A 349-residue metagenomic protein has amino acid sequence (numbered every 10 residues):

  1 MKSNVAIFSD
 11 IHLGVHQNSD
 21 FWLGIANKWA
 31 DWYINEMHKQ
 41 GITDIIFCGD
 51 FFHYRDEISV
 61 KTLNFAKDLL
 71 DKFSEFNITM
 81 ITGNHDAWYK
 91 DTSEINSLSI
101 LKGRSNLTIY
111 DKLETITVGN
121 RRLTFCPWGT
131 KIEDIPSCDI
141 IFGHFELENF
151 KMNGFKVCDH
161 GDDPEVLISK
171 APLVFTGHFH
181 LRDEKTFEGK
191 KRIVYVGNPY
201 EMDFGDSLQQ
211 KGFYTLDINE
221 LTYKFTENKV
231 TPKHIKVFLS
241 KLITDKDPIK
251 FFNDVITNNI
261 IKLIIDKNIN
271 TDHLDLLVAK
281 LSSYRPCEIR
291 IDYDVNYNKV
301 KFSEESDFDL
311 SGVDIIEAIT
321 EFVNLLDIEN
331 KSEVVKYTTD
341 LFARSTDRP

Functional and structural regions predicted by a protein language model:
M1-Q17, K331-V334, T338, S345-T346: Acidic, histidine-bearing metal-coordination/catalytic regions of metal-dependent phosphoesterases
K2-N4, I11, V15-T115, L167 (+1 more regions): Core catalytic region of metal-dependent phosphoesterases/phosphodiesterases, especially metallo-beta-lactamase-like
V5-I7, I46, F125, I140-H144 (+2 more regions): Structural motif
D10, G49-D50, G83-N84, H144 (+2 more regions): Active-site glycine-centered loops adjacent to acidic/histidine catalytic or metal-binding residues that shape
A66, D86-V166, K191, V196-P199: Conserved catalytic scaffold of divalent metal-dependent phosphoesterases
D71-E75, P164-K170, F187-E188, V255-I256 (+1 more regions): Short, conserved loop/helix-junction motifs that constitute active-site signature segments in enzyme catalytic cores
N153-Y223: Conserved beta-sheet core of the metallophosphoesterase superfamily
I218-P349: Accessory, non-catalytic peripheral segments of nucleic-acid enzymes
